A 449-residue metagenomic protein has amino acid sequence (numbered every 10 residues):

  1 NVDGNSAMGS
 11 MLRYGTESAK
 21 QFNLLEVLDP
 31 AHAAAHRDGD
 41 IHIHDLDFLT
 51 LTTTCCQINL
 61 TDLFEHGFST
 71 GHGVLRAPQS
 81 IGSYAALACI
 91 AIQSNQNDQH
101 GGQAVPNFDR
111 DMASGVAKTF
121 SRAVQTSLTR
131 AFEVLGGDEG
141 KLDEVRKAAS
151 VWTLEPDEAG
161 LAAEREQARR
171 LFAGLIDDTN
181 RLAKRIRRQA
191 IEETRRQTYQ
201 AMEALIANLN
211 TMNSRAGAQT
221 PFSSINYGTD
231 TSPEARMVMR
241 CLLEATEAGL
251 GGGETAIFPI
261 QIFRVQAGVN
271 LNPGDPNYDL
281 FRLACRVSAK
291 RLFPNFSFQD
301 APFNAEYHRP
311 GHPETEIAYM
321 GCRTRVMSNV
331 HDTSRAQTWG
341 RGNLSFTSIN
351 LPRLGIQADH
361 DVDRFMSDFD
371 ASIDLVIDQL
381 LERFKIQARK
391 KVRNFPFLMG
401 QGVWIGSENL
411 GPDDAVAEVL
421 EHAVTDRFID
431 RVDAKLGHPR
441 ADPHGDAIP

Functional and structural regions predicted by a protein language model:
N1-L420: Conserved catalytic cores of very large enzyme subunits
H422-I448: N-terminal low-complexity segments that are often proline-rich with Ser/Thr-Pro
